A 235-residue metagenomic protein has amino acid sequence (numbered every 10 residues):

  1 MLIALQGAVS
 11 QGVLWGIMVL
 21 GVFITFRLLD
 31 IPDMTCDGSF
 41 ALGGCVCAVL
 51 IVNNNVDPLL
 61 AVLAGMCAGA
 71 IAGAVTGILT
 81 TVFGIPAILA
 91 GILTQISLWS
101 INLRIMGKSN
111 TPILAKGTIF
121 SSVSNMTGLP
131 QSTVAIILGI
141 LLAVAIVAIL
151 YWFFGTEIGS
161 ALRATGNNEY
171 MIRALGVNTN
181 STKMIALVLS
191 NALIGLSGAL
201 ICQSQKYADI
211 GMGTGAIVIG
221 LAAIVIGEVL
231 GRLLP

Functional and structural regions predicted by a protein language model:
M1-M18, V46, N53-L60, S132: Membrane-interfacial amphipathic/re-entrant helices at transmembrane-helix boundaries
A8, V13, G38, L59-C67 (+5 more regions): Hydrophobic alpha-helical transmembrane segments
I24, V49, A74, I78-V82 (+4 more regions): Membrane-interface helix caps of multi-pass small-molecule transporters
L28-I31, N55-V56, V82, S181: Helix-loop interface residues and adjacent transmembrane-helix termini in multi-pass membrane transporters, primarily
N55-I96, A143: Alpha-helical transmembrane segments within multi-pass membrane transporters and channels
A72, S132-D209, A222: Helix-loop-helix "hairpin" substructures at the membrane interface of multi-pass membrane proteins
A87, G91-G155, I185, K206-D209: Transmembrane helix-bundle core of multi-pass membrane transporters and related energy-transducing complexes
I194, Q205-P235: Transmembrane alpha-helical segments in multi-pass inner-membrane proteins
